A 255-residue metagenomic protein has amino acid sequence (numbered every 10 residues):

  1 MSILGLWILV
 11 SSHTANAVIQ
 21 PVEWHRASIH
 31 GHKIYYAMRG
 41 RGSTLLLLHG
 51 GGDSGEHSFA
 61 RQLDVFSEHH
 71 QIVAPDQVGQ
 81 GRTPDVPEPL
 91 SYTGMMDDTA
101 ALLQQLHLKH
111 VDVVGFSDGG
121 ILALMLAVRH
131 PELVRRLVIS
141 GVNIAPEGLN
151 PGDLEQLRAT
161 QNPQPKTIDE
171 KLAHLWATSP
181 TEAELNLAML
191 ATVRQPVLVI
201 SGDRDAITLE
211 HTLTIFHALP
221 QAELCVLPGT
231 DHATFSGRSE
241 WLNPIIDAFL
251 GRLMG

Functional and structural regions predicted by a protein language model:
H32-R82: Conserved HGGG/HGGXW glycine-rich cap/lid loop of the alpha/beta-hydrolase fold
A74-V114: Active-site loop/oxyanion-hole signature of alpha/beta-hydrolase fold enzymes
I121-R129, L137-P163: Flexible "cap/lid" loop of the alpha/beta hydrolase fold
L172-M189: Active-site nucleophile elbow and catalytic-triad environment of alpha/beta-hydrolase enzymes
T192-V193, V199-S201: Short beta-strand/loop motif that positions the catalytic acidic residue of the alpha/beta-hydrolase fold
A206-H211: Conserved alpha/beta-hydrolase "acid-adjacent" motif
T212, F216-A233: Catalytic histidine neighborhood in serine/cysteine hydrolases with alpha/beta-hydrolase-type architecture
P228-G255: Catalytic active-site module of serine/aspartate enzymes centered on a nucleophile-bearing elbow/loop
